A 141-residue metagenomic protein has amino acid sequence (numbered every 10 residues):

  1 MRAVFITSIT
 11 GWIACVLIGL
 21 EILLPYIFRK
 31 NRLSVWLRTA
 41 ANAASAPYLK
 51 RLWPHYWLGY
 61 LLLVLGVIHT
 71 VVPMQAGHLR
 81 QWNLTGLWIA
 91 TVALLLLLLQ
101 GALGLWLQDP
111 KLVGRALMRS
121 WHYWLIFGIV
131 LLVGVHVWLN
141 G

Functional and structural regions predicted by a protein language model:
M1-G141: Membrane-embedded alpha-helical bundles that constitute the cytochrome b-like, heme-associated redox core of multi-pass
